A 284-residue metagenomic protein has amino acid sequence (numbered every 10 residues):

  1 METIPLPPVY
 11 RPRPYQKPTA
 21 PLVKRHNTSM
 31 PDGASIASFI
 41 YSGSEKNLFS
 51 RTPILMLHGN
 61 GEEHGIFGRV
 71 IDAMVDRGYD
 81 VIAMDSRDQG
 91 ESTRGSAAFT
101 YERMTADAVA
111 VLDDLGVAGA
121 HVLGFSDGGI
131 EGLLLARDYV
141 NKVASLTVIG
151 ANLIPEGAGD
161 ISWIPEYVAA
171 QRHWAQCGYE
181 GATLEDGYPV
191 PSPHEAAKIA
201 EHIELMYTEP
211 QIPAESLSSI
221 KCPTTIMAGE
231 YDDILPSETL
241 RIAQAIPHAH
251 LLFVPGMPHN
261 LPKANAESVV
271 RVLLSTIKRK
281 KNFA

Functional and structural regions predicted by a protein language model:
M1-N27, F39: An N-terminal hydrophobic leader/cap segment in hydrolases
A37-E91: Conserved HGGG/HGGXW glycine-rich cap/lid loop of the alpha/beta-hydrolase fold
E102-A120: Conserved acidic catalytic loop of the alpha/beta-hydrolase fold
I130-D138, A144-A175: Flexible "cap/lid" loop of the alpha/beta hydrolase fold
A200-S216: Active-site nucleophile elbow and catalytic-triad environment of alpha/beta-hydrolase enzymes
I220, I226-A228: Short beta-strand/loop motif that positions the catalytic acidic residue of the alpha/beta-hydrolase fold
D233-E238: Conserved alpha/beta-hydrolase "acid-adjacent" motif
A249, P255-A284: Catalytic active-site module of serine/aspartate enzymes centered on a nucleophile-bearing elbow/loop
